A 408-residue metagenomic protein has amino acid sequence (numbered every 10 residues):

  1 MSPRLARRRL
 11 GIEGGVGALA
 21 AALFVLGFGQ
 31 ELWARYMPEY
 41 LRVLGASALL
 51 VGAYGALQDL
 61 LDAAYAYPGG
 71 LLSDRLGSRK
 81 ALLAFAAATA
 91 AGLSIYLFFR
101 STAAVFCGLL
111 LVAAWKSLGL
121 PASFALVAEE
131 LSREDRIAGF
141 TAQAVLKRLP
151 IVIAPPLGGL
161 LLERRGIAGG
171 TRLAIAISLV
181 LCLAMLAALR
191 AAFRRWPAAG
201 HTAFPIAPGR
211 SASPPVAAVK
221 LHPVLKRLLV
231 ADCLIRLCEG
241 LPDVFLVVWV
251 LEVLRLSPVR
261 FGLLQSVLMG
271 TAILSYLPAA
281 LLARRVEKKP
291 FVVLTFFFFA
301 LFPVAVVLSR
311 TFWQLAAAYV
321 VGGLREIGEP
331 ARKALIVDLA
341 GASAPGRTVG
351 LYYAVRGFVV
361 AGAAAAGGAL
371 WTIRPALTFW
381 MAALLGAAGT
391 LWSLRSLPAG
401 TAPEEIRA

Functional and structural regions predicted by a protein language model:
M1-E13, W196-A231, A408: Juxtamembrane intracellular "pre-TM" segments in multi-pass secondary transporters
L5-A63, V224-Q265: Helix-loop boundary and gating motifs at the non-cytosolic
V43, I153-R172, V248, E252 (+1 more regions): Transmembrane alpha-helix termini and helix-breaking/packing motifs in multi-pass membrane transporters
Y65-G77, L162, S275-E287, W371: Helix-to-loop junctions at the C-terminal end of transmembrane segments in multipass secondary transporters
K80-I95, L179, P290-A305: Structural signature of the two symmetry-related core transmembrane helices
L97-L109, V307-A318: Helix-loop junctions at membrane interfaces in 12-TM secondary transporters
L110-K147, L335: Cytoplasmic helix-loop-helix junction between adjacent transmembrane helices in 12-TM secondary transporters
L179-T202, T390-L397: C-terminal membrane-cytosol helix-exit motif in multi-pass small-molecule transporters
